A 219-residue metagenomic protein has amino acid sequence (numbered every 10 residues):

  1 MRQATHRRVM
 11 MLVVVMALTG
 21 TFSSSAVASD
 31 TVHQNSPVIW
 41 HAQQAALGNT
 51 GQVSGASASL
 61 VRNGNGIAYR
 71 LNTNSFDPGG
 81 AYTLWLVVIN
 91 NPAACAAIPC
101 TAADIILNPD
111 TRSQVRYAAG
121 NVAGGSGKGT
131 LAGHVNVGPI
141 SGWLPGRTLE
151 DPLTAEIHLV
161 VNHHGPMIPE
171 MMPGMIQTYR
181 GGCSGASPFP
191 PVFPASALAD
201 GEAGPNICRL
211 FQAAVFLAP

Functional and structural regions predicted by a protein language model:
M1-R2, T19: A general, composition-driven signal for non-globular sequence regions
R2-M11: Bacterial N-terminal signal peptides that target proteins for export
M11-T21: Bacterial N-terminal signal peptides
S23-A28: Sec/Tat signal peptide C-region and signal peptidase I cleavage site
S29-P219: N-terminal leader/targeting pre-sequences
